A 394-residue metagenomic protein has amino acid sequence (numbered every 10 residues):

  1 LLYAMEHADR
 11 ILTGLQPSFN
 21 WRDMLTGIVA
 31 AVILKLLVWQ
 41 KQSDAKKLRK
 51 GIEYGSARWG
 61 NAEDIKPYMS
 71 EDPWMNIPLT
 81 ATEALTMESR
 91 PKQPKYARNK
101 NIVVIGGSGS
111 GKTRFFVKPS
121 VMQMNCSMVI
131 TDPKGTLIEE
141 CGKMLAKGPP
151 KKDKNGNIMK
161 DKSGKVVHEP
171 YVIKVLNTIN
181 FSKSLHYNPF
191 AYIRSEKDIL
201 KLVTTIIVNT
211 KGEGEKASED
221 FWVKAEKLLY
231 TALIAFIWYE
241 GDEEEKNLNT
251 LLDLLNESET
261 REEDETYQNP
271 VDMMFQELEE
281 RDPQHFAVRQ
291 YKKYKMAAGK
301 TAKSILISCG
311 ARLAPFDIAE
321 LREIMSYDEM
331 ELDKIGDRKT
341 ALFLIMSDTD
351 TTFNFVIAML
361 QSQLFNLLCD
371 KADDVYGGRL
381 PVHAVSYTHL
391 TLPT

Functional and structural regions predicted by a protein language model:
L1-S110, R114-V117, K152-K162, T349: Basic- and hydrophobic-enriched, low-structure N-terminal and domain-boundary segments that flank ATP-binding catalytic
R98-L390, T394: P-loop NTPase motor domains
